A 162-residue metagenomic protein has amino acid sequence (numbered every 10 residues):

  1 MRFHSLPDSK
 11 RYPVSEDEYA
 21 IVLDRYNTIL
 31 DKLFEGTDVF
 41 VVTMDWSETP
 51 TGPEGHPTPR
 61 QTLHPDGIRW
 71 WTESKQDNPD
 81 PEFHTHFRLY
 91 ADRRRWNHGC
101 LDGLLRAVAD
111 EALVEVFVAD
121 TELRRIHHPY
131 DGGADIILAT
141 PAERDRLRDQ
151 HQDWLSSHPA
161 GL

Functional and structural regions predicted by a protein language model:
M1-D110: Extended, low-hydrophobicity segments enriched in charged/polar residues
V116-L162: Alpha-helical oligomerization segments
